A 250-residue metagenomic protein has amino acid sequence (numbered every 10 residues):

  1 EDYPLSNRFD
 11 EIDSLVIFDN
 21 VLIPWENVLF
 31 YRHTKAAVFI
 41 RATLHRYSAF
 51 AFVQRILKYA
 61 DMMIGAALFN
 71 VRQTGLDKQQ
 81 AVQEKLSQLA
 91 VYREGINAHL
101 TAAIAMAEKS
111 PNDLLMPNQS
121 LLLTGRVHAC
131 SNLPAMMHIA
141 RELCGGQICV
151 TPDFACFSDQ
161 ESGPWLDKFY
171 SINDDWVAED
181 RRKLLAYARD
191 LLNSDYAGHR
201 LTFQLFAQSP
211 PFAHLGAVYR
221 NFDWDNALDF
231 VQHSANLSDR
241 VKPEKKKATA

Functional and structural regions predicted by a protein language model:
E1-P4, I12, I17, V21-N27 (+1 more regions): Extended, charge-rich C-terminal regions with high alpha-helical propensity
D2-L5, N112-N118: Short helix/strand-bridging catalytic loops that position acidic/His residues to coordinate divalent metals and engage
D2-R93: Glycine-rich beta->alpha junctions and the first turn(s) of the following alpha-helix
R41-S48, A105-L115: Short acidic (Asp/Glu) and glycine-rich catalytic loops that position anionic groups and cofactors
L68-G75, I104, E108, C144: A structural signal for long alpha-helical coiled-coils and helix-turn connectors that form the cytosolic signaling
Q83-S87, L115-L123: Short, charged, amphipathic alpha-helical segments
E84-K109, S131, R141: Loop-to-helix element that buttresses phosphate recognition and phosphoryl-transfer chemistry
S120-A248: Alpha-helix capping/hinge segments and adjacent helical runs
